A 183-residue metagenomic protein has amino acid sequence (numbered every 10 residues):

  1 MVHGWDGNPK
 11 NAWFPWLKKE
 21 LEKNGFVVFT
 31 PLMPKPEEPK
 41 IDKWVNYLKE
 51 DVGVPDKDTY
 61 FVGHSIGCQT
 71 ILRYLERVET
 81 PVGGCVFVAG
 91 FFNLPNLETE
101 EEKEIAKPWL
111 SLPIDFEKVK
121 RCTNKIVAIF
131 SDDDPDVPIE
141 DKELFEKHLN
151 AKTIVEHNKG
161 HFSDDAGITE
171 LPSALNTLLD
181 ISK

Functional and structural regions predicted by a protein language model:
M1-K57: Active-site catalytic motif of lipid deacylating hydrolases and related acyltransferases
G4, M33-P36, V86-N96: Active-site nucleophile loop of the alpha/beta-hydrolase fold
Y60, G83-V86: Residue in the alpha/beta-hydrolase core beta-strand immediately N-terminal to the catalytic nucleophile
F61-I71: Gly/Ala-rich beta-loop-alpha elbow adjacent to hydrolase catalytic centers
E100-K118: Active-site nucleophile elbow and catalytic-triad environment of alpha/beta-hydrolase enzymes
C122-T123, V127-F130, D134: Short beta-strand/loop motif that positions the catalytic acidic residue of the alpha/beta-hydrolase fold
P135-D141: Conserved alpha/beta-hydrolase "acid-adjacent" motif
A151-K183: C-terminal catalytic histidine-bearing segment of alpha/beta-hydrolase fold enzymes
